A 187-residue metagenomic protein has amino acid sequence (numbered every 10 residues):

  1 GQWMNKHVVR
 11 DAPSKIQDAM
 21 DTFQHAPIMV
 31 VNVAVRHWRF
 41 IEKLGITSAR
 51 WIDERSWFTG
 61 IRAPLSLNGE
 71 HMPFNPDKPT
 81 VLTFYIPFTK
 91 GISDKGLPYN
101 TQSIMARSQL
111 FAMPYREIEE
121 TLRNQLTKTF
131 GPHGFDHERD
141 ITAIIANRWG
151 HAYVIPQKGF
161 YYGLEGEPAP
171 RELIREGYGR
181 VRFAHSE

Functional and structural regions predicted by a protein language model:
G1-P13, V33: Flavin (primarily FAD) binding-site architecture
P13, T22-F23: Long, low-complexity intrinsically disordered regulatory regions in eukaryotic signaling/cytoskeletal proteins
T22, I28, A34, F40-E187: Conserved flavin/dinucleotide-binding core of flavoenzymes
